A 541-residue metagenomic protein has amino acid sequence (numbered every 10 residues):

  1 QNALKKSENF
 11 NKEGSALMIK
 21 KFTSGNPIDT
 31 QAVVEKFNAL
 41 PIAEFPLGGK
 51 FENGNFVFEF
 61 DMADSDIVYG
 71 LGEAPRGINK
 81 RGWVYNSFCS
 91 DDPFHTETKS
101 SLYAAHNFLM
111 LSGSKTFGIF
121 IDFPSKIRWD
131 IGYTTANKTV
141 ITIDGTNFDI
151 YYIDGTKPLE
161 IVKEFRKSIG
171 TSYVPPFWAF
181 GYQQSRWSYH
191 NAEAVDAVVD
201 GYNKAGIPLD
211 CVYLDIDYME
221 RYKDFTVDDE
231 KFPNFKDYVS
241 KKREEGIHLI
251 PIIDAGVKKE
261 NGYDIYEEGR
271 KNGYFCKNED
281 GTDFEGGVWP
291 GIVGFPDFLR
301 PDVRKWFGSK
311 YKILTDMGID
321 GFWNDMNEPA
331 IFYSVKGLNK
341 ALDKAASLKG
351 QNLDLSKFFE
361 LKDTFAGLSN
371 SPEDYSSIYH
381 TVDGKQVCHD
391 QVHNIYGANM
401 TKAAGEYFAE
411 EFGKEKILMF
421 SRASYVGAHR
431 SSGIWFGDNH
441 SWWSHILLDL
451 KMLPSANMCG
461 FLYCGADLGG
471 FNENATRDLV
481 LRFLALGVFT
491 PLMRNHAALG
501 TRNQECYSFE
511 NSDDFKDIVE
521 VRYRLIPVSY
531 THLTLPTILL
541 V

Functional and structural regions predicted by a protein language model:
Q1-P176, R186-W187, A192, V199-K204 (+2 more regions): Catalytic and substrate-binding clefts that recognize carbohydrates or anionic sugar/phosphate headgroups
F108, Y202, K242, A404 (+1 more regions): Conserved, mostly hydrophobic/aromatic
V174-S185, F284-V293: N-terminal small/glycine-rich loop or linker at the start of catalytic domains across soluble metabolic enzymes
N191-G201, R304-Y311: Short, acidic/polar
P208-F515: Aromatic- and carboxylate-enriched substrate-binding clefts and catalytic-loop regions of carbohydrate-active enzymes
S508-Y530: Aromatic- and carboxylate-lined catalytic core of secreted/periplasmic carbohydrate-active enzymes
T531-T537: Conserved small/polar residues in nucleotide/adenosyl-binding loops
